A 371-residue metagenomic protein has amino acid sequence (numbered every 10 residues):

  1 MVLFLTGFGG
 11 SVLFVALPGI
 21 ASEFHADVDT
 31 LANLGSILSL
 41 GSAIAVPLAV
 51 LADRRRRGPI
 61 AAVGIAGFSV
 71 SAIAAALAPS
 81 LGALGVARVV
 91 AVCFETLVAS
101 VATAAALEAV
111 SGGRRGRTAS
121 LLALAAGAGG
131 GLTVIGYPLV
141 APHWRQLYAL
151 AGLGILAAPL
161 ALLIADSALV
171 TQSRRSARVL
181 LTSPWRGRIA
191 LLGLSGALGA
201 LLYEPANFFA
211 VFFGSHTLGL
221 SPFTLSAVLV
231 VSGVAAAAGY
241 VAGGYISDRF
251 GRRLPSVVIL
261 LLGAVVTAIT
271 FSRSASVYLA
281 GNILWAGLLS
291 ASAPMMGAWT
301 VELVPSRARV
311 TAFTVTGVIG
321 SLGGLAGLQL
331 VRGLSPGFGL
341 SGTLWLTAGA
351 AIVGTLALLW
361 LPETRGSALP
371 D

Functional and structural regions predicted by a protein language model:
M1-V28, P205-V211: Extracytoplasmic
F14, R186-Y240: Extracytoplasmic gate region of multi-pass secondary transporters
H25, R56, L77-A83, G219 (+2 more regions): Helix-breaking motifs and short loop linkers at transmembrane-helix boundaries and internal kinks in secondary membrane
S36-V50, V230-A242: Central cavity-lining transmembrane alpha-helices of secondary-active solute carriers, predominantly the Major
A43-L81, S247-F250: Conserved MFS/SLC helix-loop-helix module at the cytosolic interface between two early adjacent transmembrane helices
A87-L124: Cytoplasmic helix-loop-helix junction between adjacent transmembrane helices in 12-TM secondary transporters
G112-G113, L121-L163: Helix-loop-helix hairpin linking two adjacent transmembrane segments in secondary transporters
S247-M296: C-terminal transmembrane helical hairpin of 12-TM major facilitator-type secondary transporters
